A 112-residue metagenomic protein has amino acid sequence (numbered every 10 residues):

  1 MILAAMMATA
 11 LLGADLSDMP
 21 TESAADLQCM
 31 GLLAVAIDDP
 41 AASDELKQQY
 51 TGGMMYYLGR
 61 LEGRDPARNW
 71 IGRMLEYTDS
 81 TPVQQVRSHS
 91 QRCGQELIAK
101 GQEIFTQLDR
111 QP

Functional and structural regions predicted by a protein language model:
M1, V35-A36, A99: A very general structural signal that marks isolated residues within well-ordered alpha-helical segments
M1-S17: Classic N-terminal secretory signal peptides
D15-P20, T81, Q85: Short, flexible coil/linker segments at or flanking structured domains
S17-P66: Short N-proximal segments of mature Sec-exported proteins
K47-P112: Compact alpha-helical subdomains of small soluble proteins
